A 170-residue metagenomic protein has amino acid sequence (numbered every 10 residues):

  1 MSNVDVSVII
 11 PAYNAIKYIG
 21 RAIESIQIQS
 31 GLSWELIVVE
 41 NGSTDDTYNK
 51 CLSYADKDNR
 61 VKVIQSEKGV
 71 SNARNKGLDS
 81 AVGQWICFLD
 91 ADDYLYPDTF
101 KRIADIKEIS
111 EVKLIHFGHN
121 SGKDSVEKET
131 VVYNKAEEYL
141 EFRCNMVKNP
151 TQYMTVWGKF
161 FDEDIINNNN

Functional and structural regions predicted by a protein language model:
M1-N170: Nucleotide-sugar donor-binding/catalytic module of glycosyltransferases that assemble extracellular/cell-envelope
